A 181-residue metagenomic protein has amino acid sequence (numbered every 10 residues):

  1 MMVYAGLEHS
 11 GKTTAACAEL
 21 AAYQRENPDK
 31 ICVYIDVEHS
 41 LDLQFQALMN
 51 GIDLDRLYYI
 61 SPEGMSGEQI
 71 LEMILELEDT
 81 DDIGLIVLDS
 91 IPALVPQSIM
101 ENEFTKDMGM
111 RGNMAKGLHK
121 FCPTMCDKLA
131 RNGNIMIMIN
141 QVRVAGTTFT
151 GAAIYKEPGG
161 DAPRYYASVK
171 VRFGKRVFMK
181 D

Functional and structural regions predicted by a protein language model:
M1-R56, L71-D79: The Walker A/P-loop phosphate-binding site
Y4, Q46, D89, N140 (+1 more regions): Conserved RecA-like P-loop NTPase ATPase core
E8-S10, E38-D42, G64-E68, I91-V95 (+4 more regions): Conserved nucleotide-binding/hydrolysis micro-motifs of P-loop NTPases
Q46-A47, S98-E101, T148-T150: Short acidic, glycine/serine/threonine-rich loops at helix termini
M49-L57, N102-R111, A152-G160: A short alpha->loop->secondary-structure connector
L57-E63: Short acidic-hydrophobic, aromatic-tinged amphipathic segments that line or gate anion-handling sites
G64-N134: Phosphate-binding/switch loop-helix module in NTP-utilizing enzymes
L77, R111-D181: Phosphate-binding/switch region of NTP-binding enzymes
